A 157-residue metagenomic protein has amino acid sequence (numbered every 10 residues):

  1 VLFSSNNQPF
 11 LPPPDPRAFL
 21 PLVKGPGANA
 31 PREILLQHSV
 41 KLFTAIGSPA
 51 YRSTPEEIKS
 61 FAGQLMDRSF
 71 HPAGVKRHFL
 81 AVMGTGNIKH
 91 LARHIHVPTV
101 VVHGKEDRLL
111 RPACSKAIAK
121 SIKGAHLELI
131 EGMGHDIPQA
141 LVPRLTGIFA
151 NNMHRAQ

Functional and structural regions predicted by a protein language model:
V1, V100-V102, E128: Conserved hydrophobic packing residues within short motifs/helices of P-loop NTPase cores of ABC-family ATPases
V1-F10: Active-site nucleophile loop of the alpha/beta-hydrolase fold
L11-D15, A140-V142: Short aromatic-enriched loop/helix-cap "lid" or pocket-rim segments at secondary-structure transitions that line
P16-H90, V97, A117: Alpha/beta-hydrolase
I95, V101-H103, D107: Short beta-strand/loop motif that positions the catalytic acidic residue of the alpha/beta-hydrolase fold
H96-V97, G124: Active-site acidic short loop of glycosyltransferases
R108-C114: Conserved alpha/beta-hydrolase "acid-adjacent" motif
G124-Q157: Catalytic active-site module of serine/aspartate enzymes centered on a nucleophile-bearing elbow/loop
